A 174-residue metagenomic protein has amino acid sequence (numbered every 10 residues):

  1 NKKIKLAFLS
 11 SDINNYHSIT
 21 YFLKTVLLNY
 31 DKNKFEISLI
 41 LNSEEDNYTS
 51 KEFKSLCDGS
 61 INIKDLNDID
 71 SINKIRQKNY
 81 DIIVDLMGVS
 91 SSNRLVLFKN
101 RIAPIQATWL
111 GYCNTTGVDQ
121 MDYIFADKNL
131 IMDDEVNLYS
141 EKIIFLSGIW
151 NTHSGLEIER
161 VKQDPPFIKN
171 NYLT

Functional and structural regions predicted by a protein language model:
N1-Y172: Alpha-helical solenoid repeat scaffolds of the TPR/TPR-like class and their adjacent stem/linker regions that mediate
